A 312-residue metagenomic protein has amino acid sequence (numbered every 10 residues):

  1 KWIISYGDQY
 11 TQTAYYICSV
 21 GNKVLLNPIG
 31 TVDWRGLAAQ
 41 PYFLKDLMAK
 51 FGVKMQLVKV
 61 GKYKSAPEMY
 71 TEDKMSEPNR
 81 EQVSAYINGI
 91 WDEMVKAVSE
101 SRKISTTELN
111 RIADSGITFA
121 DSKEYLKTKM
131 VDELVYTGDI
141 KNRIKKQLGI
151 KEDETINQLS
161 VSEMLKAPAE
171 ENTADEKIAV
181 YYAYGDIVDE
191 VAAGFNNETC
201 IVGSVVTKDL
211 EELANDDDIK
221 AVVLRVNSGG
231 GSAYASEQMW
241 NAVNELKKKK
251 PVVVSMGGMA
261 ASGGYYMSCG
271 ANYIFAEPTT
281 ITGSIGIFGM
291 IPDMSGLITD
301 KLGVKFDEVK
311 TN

Functional and structural regions predicted by a protein language model:
K1-D114, F119, K145-K250, M259-N312: Small-residue-centered hinge/linker elements
Y125: Short, contiguous alpha-helical
E133, K141-Q147: Terminal amphipathic helices with adjacent charged low-complexity linkers/tails
V254-M256: RNase H-like polynucleotidyl transferase catalytic core
